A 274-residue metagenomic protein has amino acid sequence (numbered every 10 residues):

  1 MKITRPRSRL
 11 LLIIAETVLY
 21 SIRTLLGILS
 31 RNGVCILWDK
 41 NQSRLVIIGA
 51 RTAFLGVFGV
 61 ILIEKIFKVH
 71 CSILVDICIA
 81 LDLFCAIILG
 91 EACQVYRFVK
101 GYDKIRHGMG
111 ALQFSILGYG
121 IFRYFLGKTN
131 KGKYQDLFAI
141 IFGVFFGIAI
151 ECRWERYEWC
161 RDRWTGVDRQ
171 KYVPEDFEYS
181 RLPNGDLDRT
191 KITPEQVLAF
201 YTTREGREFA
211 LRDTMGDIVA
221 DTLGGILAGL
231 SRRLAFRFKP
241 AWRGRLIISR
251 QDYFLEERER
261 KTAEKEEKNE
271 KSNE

Functional and structural regions predicted by a protein language model:
M1-R169, V173-E274: Bulky hydrophobic segments
